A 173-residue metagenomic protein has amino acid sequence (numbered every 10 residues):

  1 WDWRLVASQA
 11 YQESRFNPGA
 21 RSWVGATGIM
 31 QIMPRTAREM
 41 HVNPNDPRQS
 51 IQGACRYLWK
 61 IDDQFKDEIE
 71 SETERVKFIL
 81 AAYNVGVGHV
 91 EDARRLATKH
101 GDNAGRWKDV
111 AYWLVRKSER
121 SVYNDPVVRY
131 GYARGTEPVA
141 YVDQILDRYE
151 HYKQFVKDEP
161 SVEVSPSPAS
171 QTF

Functional and structural regions predicted by a protein language model:
W1-F173: Catalytic glycan-binding domains that act on GlcNAc-containing polysaccharides
